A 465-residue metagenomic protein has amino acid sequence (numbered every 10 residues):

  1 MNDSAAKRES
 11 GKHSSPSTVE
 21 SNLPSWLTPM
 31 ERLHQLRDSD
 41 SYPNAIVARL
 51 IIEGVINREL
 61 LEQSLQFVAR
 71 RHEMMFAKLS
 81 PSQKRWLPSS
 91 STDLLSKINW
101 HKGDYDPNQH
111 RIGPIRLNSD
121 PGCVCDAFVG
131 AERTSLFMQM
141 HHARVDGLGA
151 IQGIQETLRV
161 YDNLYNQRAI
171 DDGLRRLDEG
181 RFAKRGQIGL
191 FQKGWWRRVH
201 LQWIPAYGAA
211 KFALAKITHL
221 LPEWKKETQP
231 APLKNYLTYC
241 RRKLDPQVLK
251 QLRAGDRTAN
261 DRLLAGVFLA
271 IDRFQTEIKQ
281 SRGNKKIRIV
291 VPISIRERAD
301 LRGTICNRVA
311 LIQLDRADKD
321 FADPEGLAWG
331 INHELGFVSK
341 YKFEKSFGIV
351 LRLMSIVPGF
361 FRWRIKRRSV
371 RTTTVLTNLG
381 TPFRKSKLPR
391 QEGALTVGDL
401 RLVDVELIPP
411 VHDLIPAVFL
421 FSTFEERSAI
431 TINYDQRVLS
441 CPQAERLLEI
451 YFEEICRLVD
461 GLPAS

Functional and structural regions predicted by a protein language model:
M1-F191, W196, N260-S281, K387-S465: Non-catalytic N-terminal regions of enzymes
D3-A5, S10, N22, A48 (+8 more regions): Non-catalytic regulatory/linker segments of enzymes
L158, R288-P292, L335: Long, Pro/Ser/Thr-rich low-complexity/intrinsically disordered regulatory tracts in eukaryotic proteins
W196-R257: Flexible, P/S/T/G-rich "lid" or insertion loops adjacent to the active sites of thioester-utilizing
L269-D300: A compact, surface-exposed functional segment
K279-Q280, D300, W363-K366, I408-P409: Short proline/glycine-enriched turn/loop segments at secondary-structure junctions
R296, T381, D435-R437: Short, glycine-/Ser/Thr-/acidic-enriched flexible segments
I305-R390: Helical lid/core segments from catalytic subdomains that handle acyl or acyl-like groups
